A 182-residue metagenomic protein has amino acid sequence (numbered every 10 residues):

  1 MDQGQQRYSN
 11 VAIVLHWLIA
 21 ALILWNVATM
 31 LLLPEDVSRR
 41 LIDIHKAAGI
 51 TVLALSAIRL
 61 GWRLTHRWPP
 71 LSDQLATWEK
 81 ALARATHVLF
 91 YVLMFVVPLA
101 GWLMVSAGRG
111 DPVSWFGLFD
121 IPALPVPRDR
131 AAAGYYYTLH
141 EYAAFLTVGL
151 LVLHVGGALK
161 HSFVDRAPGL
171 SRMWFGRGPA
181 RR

Functional and structural regions predicted by a protein language model:
M1-R182: Membrane-embedded alpha-helical bundles that constitute the cytochrome b-like, heme-associated redox core of multi-pass
